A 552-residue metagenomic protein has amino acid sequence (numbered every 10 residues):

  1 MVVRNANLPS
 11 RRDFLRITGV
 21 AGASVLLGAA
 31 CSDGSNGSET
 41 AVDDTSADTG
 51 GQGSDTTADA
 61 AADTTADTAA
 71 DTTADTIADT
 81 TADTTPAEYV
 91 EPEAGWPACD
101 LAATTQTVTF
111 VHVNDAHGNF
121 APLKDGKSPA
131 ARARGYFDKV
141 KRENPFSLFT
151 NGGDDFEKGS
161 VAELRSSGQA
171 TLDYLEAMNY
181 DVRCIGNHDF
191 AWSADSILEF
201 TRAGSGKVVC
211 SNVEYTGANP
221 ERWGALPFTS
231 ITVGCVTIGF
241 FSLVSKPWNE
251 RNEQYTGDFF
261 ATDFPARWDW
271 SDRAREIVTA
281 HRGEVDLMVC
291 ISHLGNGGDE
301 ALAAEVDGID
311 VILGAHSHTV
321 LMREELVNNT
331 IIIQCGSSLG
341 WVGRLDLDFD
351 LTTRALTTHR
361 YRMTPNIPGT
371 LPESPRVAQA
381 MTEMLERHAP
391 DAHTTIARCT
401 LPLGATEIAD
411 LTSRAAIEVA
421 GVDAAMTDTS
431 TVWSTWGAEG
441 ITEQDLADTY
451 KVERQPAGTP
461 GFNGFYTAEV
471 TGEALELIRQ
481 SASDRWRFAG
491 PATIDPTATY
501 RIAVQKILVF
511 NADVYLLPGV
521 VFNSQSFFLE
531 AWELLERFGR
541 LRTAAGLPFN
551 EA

Functional and structural regions predicted by a protein language model:
M1-D13, I17-G28: N-terminal secretory signal peptides
V20, F146, G308, G421-V422 (+1 more regions): Short, well-ordered coil loops that connect the C-terminus of an alpha-helix to the N-terminus of a beta-strand
C31-E93: Ser/Thr-rich, Pro/Gly/Ala-heavy low-complexity intrinsically disordered linkers and tails of secreted extracellular
D63, D75, D79, A194-D195 (+2 more regions): Short Asp/Glu-rich motifs
T84, E88-T370, I408, A415: Acidic, metal/ion-coordinating pockets
Y89-P122, A130-R142, D258-P265, D269 (+1 more regions): Catalytic centers of hydrolytic enzymes
